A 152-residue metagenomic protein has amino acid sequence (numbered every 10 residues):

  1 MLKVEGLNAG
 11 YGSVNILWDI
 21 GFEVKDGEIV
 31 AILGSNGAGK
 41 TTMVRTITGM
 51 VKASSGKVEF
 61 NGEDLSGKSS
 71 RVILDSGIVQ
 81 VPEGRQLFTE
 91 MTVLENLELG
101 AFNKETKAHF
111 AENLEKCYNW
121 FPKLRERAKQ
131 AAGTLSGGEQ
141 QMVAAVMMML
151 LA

Functional and structural regions predicted by a protein language model:
L2-V4, L17: Conserved structural motif at the start of ABC-family nucleotide-binding domains
G12, V30, K68, V93-F110 (+1 more regions): ABC-type ATPase nucleotide-binding domains, specifically the catalytic core motifs of the NBD
V30-A31, Q80: Short beta-strand immediately N-terminal to the Walker A/P-loop
L33-S35: The feature captures the beta-strand-to-loop junction immediately N-terminal to the Walker
T48: Helix-to-loop junction immediately C-terminal to a conserved catalytic motif
G56-E63, S76, F110-L114, N119: Conserved ABC transporter NBD signature motif
A131-L135, E139: Conserved ABC ATPase signature
M149-A152: A short, proline-enriched helix->beta-strand linker immediately N-terminal to the Walker B motif in ABC-type P-loop
